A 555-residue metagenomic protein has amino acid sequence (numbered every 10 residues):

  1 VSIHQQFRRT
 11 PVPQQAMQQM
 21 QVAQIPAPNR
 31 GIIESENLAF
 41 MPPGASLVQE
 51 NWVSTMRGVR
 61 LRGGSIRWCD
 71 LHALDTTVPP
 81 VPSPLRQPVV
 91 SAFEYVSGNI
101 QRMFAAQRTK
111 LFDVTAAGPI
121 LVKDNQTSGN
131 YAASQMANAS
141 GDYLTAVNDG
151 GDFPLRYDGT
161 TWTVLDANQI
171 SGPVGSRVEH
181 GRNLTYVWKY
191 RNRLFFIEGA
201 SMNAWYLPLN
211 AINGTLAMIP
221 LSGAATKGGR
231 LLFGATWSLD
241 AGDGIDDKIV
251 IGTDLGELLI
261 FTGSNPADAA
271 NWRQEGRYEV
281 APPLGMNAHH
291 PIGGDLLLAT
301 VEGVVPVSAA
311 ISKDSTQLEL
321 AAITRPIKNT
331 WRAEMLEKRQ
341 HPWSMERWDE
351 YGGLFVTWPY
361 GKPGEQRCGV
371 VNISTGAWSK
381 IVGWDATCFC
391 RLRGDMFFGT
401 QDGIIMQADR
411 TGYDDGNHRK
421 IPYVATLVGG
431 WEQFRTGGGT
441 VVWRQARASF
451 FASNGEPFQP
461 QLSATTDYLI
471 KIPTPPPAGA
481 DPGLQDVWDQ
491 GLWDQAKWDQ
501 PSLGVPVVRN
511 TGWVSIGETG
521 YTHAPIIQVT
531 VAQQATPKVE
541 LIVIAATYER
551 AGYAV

Functional and structural regions predicted by a protein language model:
S2-L144, V280-D295, V301-V555: Beta-sheet repeat architectures centered on beta-propellers
D75-V89, I120-A132, V164-N192, F196-P342 (+1 more regions): Beta-propeller and closely related beta-pinwheel folds
Q107, N148-D149, E198, T253-D254 (+4 more regions): Recurrent small/Gly-Pro-centered beta-turn motifs in extracellular repeat architectures
T109, A117, G159-T160, A200: Residue-level detection of beta-strand-connecting loop/turn positions
L144-T145, L194: Low-complexity, small-hydrophobic/phenylalanine-enriched stretches that adopt extended beta/coil conformations used
P154-Y157: Transmembrane alpha-helix boundary signature
T161-D166, I544-T547: Domain-level recognition of nuclease-like catalytic cores that cleave nucleotide substrates
